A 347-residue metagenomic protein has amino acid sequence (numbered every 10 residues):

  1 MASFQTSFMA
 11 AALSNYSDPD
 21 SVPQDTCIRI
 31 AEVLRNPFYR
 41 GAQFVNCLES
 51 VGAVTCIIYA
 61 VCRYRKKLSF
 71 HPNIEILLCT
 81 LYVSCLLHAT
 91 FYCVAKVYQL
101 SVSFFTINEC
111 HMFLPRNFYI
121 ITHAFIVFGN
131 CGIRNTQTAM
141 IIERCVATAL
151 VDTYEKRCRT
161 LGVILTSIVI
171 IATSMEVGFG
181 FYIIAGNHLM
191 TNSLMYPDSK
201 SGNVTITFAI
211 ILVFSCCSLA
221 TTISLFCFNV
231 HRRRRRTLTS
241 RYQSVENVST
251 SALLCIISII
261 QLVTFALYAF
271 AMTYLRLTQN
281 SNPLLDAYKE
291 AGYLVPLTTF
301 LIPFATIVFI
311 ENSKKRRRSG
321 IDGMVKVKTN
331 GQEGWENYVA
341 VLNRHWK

Functional and structural regions predicted by a protein language model:
M1-K347: Seven-transmembrane-like multi-pass membrane architecture, highlighting hydrophobic TM helices and the outer-facing
